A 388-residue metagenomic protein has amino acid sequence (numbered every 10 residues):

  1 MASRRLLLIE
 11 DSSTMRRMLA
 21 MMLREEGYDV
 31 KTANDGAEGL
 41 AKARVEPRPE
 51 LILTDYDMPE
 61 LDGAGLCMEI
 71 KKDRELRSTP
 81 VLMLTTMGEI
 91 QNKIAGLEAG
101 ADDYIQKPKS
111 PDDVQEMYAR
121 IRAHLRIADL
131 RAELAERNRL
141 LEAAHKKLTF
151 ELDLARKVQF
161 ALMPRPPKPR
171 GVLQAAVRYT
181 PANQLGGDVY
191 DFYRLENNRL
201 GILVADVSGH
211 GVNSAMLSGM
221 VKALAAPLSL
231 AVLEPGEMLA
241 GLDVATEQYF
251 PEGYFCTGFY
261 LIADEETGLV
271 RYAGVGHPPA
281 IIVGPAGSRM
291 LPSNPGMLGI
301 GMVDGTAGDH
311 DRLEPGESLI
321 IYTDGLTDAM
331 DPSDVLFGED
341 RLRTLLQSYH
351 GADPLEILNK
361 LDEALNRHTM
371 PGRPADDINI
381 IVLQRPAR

Functional and structural regions predicted by a protein language model:
R17-E25: Charged docking surfaces used in two-component/phosphorelay signaling
T32-L51: Acidic, metal-coordinating helix/loop segments flanking the phosphotransfer/catalytic sites of two-component signaling
M58, I70, G96: Receiver (REC) domain active-site loop signature in two-component systems and cognate sites in sensor histidine kinases
R137-I320, R367-R388: … and, occasionally, acidic/histidine-rich disordered N-termini of signaling adaptors
R312-I321, L326-R388: C-terminal catalytic subdomain
